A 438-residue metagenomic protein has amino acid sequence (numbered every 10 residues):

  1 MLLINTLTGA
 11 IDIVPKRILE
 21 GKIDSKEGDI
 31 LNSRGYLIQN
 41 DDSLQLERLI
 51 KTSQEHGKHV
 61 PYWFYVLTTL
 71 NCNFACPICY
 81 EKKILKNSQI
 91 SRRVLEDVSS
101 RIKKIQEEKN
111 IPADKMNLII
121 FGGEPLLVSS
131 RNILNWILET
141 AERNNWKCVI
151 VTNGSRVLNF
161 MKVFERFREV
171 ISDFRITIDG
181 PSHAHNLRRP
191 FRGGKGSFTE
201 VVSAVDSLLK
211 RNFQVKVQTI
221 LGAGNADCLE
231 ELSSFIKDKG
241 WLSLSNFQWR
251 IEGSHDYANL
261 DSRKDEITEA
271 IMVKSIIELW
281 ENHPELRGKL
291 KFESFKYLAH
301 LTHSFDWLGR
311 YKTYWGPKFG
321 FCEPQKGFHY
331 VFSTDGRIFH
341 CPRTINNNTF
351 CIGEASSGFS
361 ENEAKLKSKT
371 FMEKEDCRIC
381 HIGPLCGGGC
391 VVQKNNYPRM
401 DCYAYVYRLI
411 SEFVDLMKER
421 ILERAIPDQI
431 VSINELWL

Functional and structural regions predicted by a protein language model:
M1-I13, E27-Y65, I111-P112: N-terminal [4Fe-4S]-dependent radical SAM core
K26-Q45, G320-S360: A broadly conserved sequence feature marking short terminus-proximal activation segments in nucleic acid-centric
Q39-V60, T302-K312, N348-D376: Short, charged low-complexity linear segments at domain edges
K58-V94: Canonical Radical SAM [4Fe-4S] cluster-binding loop centered on the CxxxCxxC motif and its immediate flanking residues
L95, S99-I119, V128-S254: Radical SAM/AdoMet-radical enzyme domain recognition
H183, R188-V202, D206-F321, Q325 (+2 more regions): Radical SAM enzyme [4Fe-4S]-AdoMet core and its adjacent flexible, acidic and glycine-rich loops/tails across
R337-I338, R343-L438: Flexible mid-to-C-terminal extensions adjoining Fe-S/redox cofactors in radical SAM and related proteins
